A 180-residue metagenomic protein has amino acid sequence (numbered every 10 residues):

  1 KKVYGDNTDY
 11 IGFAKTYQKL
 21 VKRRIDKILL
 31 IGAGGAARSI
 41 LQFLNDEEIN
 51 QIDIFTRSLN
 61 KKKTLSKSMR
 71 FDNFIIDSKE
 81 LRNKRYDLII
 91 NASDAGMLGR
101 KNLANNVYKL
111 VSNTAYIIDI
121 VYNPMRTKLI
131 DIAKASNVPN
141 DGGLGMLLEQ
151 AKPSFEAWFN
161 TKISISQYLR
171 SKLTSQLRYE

Functional and structural regions predicted by a protein language model:
K1-R24: Glycine/small-residue-rich loop that forms an oxyanion/phosphate-binding "nest" at active or ligand-binding sites
Y17, D26-N45, T56-R57: Glycine-rich adenosine-cofactor-binding loop
V21-K27, S112-N113: Short helix-loop-beta connector
I28, I52, A115-I117: Conserved hydrophobic helix-helix packing surfaces used for dimerization/oligomerization
D46-Q51, A135-P139: Conserved S-adenosyl-L-methionine
I49-M69: NAD(P)-binding Rossmann-fold cofactor-contacting core
D72-D141: Rossmann-like adenosine-cofactor binding region
Y116, I120-E180: Adenosine-phosphate binding glycine-rich loop
